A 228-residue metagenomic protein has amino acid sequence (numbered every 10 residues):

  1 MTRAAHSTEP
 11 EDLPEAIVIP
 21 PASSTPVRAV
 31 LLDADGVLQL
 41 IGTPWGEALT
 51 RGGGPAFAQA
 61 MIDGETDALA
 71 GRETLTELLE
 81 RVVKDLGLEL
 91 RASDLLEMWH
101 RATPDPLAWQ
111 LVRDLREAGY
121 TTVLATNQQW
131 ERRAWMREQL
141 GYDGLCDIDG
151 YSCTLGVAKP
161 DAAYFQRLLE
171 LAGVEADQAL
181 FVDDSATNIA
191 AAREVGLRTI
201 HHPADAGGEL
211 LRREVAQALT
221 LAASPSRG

Functional and structural regions predicted by a protein language model:
T2-L32, Q129-G228: Asp-based, Mg2+/Mn2+-dependent phosphohydrolase catalytic module
R3-T66, A70, R81, D85-L88 (+1 more regions): Active-site neighborhood of HAD-like aspartate-dependent phosphohydrolases
L40, L124-T126, H201: Hydrophobic residues in well-ordered beta-strands that form the structural core
G46, A108-R113, I189, R212: Short amphipathic alpha-helical segments and helix-helix/interface helices
R72-T76: A structural motif shared across PLP-dependent enzymes of the aminotransferase-like
L88-E89, A222: Membrane-interface interhelical linkers
S93-V123, A162: Short, acidic loop-to-helix structural element flanking the phosphoryl-transfer center in phosphate-processing enzymes
